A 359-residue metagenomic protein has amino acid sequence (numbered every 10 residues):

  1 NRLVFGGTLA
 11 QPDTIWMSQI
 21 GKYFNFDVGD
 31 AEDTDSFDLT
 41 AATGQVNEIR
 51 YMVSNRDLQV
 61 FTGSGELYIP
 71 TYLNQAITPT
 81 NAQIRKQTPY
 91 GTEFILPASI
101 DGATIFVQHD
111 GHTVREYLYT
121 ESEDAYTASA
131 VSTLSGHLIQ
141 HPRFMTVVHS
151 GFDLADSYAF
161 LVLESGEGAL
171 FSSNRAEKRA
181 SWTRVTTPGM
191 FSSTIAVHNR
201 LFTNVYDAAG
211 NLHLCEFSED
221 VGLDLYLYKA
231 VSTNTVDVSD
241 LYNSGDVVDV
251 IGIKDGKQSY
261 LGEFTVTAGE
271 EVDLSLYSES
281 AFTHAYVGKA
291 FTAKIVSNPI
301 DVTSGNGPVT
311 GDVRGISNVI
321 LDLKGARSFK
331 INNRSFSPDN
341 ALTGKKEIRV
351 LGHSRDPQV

Functional and structural regions predicted by a protein language model:
N1-V53, D57, S64, Q108-S132 (+1 more regions): N-terminal beta-propeller domains
G44-N47, R56, L67, P79-N81 (+3 more regions): Beta-sheet repeat architectures centered on beta-propellers
Q59-N74: Surface-exposed extracellular loop regions of Gram-negative outer-membrane beta-barrel proteins
I84: Catalytic-domain carbohydrate-binding cleft regions of carbohydrate-active enzymes
